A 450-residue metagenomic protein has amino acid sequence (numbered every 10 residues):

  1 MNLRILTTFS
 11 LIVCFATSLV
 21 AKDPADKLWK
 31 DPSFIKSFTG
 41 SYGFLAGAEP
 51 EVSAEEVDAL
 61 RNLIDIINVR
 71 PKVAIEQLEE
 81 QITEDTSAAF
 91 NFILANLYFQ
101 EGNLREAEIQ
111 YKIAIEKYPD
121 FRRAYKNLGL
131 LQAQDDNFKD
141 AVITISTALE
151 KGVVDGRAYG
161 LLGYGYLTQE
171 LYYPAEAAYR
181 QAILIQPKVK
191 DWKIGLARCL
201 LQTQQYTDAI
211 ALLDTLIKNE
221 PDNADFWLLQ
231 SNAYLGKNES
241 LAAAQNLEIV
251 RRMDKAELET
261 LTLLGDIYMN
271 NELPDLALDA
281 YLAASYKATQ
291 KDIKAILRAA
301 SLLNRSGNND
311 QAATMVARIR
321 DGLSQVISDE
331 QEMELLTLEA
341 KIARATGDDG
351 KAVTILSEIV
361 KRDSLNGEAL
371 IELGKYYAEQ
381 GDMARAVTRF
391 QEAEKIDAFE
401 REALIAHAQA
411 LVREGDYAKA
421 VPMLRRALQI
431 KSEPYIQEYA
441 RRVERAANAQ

Functional and structural regions predicted by a protein language model:
A21-A89, I93, N448-A449: N-terminal leader/linker segments that initiate helical-solenoid repeat arrays
I67-E76, Q100-I113, D135-T147, Q169-Q181 (+7 more regions): Structural signature of tandem alpha-helical TPR/SEL1-like repeats, specifically the intra-repeat loop/turn
T83-D85, K117, K151-G152, I185 (+8 more regions): Structural marker of alpha-solenoid helical repeat scaffolds
S87, F121, D155, V189 (+7 more regions): Residue-level recognition of tetratricopeptide repeat
F90, A124, A158, W192 (+8 more regions): TPR alpha-solenoid repeat register
I93, N127, L161, G195 (+7 more regions): Canonical tetratricopeptide repeat
